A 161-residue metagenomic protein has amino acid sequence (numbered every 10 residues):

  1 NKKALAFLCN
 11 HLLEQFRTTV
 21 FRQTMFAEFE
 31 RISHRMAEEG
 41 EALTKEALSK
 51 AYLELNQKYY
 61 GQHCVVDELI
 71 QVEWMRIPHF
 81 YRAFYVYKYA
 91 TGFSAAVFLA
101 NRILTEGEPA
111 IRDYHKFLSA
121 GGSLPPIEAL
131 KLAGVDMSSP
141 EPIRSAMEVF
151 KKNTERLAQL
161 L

Functional and structural regions predicted by a protein language model:
N1-A37: Acidic/histidine-rich catalytic neighborhood
K3, A27-E30, R35-L161: C-terminal, non-catalytic "cap/extension" segments appended to globular domains
